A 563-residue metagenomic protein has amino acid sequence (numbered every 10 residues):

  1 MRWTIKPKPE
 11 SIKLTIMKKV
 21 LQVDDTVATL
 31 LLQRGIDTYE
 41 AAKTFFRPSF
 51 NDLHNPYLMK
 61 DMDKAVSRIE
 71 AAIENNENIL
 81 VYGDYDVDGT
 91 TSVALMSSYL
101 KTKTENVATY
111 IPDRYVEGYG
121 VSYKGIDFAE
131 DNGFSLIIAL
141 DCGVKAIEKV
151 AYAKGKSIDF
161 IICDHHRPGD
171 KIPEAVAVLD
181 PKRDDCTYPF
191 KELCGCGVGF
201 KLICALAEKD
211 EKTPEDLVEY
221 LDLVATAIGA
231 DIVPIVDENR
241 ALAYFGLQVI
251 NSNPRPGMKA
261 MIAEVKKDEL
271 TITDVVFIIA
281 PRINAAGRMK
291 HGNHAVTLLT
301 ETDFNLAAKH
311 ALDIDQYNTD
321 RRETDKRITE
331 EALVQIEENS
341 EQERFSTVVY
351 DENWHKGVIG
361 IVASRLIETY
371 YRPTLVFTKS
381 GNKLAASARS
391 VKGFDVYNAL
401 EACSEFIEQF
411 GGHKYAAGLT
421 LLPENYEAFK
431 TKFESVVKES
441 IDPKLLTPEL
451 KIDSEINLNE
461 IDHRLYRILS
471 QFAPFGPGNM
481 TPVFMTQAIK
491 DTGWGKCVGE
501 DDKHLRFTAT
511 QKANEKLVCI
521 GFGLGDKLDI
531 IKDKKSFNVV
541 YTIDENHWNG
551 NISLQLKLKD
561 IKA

Functional and structural regions predicted by a protein language model:
R2, K6-S11, I16-L136, K156-S157 (+5 more regions): Hydrophobic helix-and-loop "lid/oligomerization" segment in the mid-to-C-terminal part of catalytic domains
L95, P173-K212, L217-A227: Short alpha-helices
G133, L140-L193: Histidine/acidic-residue-rich, glycine-tolerant segments that coordinate divalent metal ions
V349, R506-Q511, I520, L556-K559: Short, acidic/hydrophobic/Gly-rich beta-strand patch recurrent on exposed beta strands that often constitutes part
L384, A417, K503-F507, I552-L554: Short beta-strand micro-motifs in enzyme catalytic cores
N425-T431, K527, K532-A563: OB-fold single-stranded nucleic acid-binding module
I456-L517: Accessory interdomain/linker segments of ATP-dependent helicases and helicase-like nucleic-acid enzymes that mediate
N514-I531: Beta-strand/loop nucleic-acid-binding surfaces
